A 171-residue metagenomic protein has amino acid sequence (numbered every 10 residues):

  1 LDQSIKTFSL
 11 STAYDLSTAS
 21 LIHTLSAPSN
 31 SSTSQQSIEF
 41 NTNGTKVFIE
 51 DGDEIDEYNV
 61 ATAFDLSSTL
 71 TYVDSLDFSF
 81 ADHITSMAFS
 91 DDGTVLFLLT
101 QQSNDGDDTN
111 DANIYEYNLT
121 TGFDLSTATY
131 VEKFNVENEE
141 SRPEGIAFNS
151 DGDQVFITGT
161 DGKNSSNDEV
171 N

Functional and structural regions predicted by a protein language model:
D2-S4, E54-I55, Q102-D108, D161-S166: Short glycine/acidic-enriched loop and turn motifs that connect beta-strands
S4-T7, E54-E57, A112-E116, E169-N171: A short loop-to-beta-strand structural motif that recurs across blades of beta-propeller domains
F8-S17, E57-S67, Y117-S126: Short loop/turn segments immediately following beta-strands, especially the blade-tip and inter-blade linker loops
S20-S29, T71-F78, T129-E137: A short beta-strand motif characteristic of beta-propeller blades
F40-N43, D91-D92, F148-D151: Residue-level detector of Asp-centered blade-edge/turn motifs that repeat once per structural unit in beta-propeller
E50, L99-Q101, T158: Residue-level marker for isolated small/hydroxyl-bearing positions within beta-strands of beta-sheet-rich domains
